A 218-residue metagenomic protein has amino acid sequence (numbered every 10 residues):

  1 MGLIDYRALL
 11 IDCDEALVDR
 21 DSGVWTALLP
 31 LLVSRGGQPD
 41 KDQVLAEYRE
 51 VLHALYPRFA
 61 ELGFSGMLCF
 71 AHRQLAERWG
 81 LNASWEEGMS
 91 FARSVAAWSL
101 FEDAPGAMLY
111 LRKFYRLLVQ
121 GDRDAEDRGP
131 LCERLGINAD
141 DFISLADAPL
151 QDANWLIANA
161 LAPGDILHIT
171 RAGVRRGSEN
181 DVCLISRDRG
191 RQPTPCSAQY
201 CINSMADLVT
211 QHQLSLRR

Functional and structural regions predicted by a protein language model:
M1-L9, L109, Q120-R218: Asp-based, Mg2+/Mn2+-dependent phosphohydrolase catalytic module
L3-E102: N-terminal helical cap/lid subdomain that shapes the substrate entry/recognition surface in HAD-like hydrolases
A27-L31, L75, Y110, R134 (+1 more regions): Alpha-helical structural signal in soluble globular domains
L31, D103-F114: Catalytic-core regions built around general acid/base machinery
S34, P57, E77, L81 (+4 more regions): Secondary-structure boundary motif
F101, P105, P149-L150: Structural motif corresponding to alpha-helix initiation and N-cap regions
